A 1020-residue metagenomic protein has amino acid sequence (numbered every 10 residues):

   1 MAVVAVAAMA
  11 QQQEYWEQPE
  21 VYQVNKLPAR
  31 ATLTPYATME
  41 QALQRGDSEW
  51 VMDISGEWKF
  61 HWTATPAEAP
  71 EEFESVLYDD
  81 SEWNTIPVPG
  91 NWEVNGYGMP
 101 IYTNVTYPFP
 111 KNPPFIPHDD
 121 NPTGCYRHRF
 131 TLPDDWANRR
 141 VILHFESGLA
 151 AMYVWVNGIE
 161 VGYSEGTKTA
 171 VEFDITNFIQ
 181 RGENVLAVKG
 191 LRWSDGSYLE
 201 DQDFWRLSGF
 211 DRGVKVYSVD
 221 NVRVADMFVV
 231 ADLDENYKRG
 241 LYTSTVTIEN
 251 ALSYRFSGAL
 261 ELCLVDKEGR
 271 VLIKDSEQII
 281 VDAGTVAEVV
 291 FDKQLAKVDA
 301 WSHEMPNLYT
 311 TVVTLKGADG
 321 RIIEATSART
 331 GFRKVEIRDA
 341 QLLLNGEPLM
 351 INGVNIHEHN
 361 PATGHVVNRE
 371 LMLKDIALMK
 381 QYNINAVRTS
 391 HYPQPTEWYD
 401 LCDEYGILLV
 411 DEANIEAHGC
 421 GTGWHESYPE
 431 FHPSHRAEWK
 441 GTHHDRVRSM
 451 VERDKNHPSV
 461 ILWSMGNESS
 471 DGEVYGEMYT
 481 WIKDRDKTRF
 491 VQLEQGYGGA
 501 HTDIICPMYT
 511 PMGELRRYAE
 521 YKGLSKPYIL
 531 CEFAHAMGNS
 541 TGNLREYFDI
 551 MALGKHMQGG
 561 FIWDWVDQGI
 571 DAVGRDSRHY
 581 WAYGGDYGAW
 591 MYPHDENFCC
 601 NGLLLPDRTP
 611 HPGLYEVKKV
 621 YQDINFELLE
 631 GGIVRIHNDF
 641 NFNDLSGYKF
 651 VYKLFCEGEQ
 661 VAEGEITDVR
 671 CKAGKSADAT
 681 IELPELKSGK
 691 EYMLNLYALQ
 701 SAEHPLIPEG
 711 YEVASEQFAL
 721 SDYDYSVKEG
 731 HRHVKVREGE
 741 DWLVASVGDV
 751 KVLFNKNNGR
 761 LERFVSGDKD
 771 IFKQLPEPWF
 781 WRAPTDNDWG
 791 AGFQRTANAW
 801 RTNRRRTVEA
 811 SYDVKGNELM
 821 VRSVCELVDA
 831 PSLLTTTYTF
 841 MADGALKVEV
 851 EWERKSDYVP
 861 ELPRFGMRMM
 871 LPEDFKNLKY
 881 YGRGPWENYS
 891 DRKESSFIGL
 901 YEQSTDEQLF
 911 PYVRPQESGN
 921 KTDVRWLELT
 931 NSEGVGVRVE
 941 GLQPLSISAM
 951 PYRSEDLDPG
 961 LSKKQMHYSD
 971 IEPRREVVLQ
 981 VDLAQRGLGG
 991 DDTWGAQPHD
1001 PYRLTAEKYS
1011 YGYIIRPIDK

Functional and structural regions predicted by a protein language model:
Q11-G46, V105, I159, Y198 (+5 more regions): Extended substrate-binding grooves/exosites of carbohydrate-active enzymes
Q11-Y107, K189-W193, F548, K555 (+3 more regions): Accessory carbohydrate-binding/adhesion or oligomerization-edge regions at the termini of glycan-active proteins
E20-Q23, Q44, H61-T63, A69 (+7 more regions): Accessory beta-strand-rich segments of carbohydrate-active enzymes
V94, M99, P108-I116, E165-T167 (+11 more regions): An acidic-aromatic loop/edge-strand motif
V94, R192, S302, E682-G689 (+1 more regions): Beta-strand/loop-rich accessory regions of lumenal/periplasmic or secreted enzymes, predominantly carbohydrate-active
W136-R139, I179-E183, R255, L295-L308 (+1 more regions): Short glycine/proline/serine/threonine-rich loop/turn segments at secondary-structure transition edges
V156, R239-I280, A287-V289, V634-N638 (+3 more regions): Beta-strand-rich binding/interaction modules
E200-A225, S577-L628, G632-R635, D639-V661 (+9 more regions): Catalytic cores of secreted or luminal carbohydrate-active enzymes
